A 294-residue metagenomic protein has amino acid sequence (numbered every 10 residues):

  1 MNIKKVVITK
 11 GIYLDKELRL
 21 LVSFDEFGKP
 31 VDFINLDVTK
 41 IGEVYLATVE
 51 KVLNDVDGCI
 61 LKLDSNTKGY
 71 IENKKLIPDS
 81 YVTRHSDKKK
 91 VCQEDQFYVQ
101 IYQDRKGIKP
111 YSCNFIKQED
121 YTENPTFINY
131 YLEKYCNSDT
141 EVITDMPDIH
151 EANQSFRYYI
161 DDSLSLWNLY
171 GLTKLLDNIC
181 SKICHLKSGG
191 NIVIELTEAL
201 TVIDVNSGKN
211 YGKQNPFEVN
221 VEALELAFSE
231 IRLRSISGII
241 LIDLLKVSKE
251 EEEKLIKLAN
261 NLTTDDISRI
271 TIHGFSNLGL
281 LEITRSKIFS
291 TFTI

Functional and structural regions predicted by a protein language model:
M1, N54, L76-P78: Extended acidic low-complexity intrinsically disordered segments
M1-E43, E50, D64-N66, Q93-Q96 (+1 more regions): Extended, charged alpha/beta regions that create polyanion-binding interfaces
R19-L21, D57-L61, R105-I108, S188-I294: Conserved glycine-centered short motifs in functionally critical loops
L46, K51, D57-L61: Structural signature of multi-pass, alpha-helical inner-membrane proteins
T67-S80: A short macromolecule-binding patch
Y81-S86: Short alpha-helix capping/helix-loop boundary micro-motifs
